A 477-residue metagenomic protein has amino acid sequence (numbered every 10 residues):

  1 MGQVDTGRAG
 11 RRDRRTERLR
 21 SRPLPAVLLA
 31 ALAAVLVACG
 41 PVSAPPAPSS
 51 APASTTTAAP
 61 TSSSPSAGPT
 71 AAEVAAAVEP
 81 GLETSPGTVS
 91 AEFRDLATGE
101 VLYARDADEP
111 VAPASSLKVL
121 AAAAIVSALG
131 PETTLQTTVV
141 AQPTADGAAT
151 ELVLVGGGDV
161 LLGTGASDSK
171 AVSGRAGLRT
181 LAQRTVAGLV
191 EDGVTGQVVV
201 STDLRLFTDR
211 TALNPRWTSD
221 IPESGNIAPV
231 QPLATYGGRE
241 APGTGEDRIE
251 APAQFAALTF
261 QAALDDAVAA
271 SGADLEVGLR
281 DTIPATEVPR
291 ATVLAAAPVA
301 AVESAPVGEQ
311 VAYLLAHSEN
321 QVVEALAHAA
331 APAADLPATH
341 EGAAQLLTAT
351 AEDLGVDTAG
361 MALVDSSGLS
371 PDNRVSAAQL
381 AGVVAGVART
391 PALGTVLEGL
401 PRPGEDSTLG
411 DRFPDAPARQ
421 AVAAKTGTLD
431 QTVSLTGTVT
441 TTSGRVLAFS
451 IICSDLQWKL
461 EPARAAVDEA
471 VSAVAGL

Functional and structural regions predicted by a protein language model:
G2-L32, A44: N-terminal export and membrane-targeting signals
V35-A38: C-terminal motif of bacterial Sec signal peptides marking the signal peptidase cleavage site
G40-V42: Bacterial signal peptide processing site
P45-P46, A51-P110, A182-V194: Beta-lactamase-like hydrolase cores
T88-S90, A148-R179, Q183-Q231, G238 (+2 more regions): Mid-domain, small-residue-enriched loop/turn segments at the edges of structured enzyme/sensor domains
G99, P113-P131, L233, T259-F260 (+3 more regions): Active-site SXXK
L102-A104, A331-L477: Small-residue-rich helix-loop
P229, G238-V383, T390-G394: A small/polar active-site loop signature that marks catalytic segments
